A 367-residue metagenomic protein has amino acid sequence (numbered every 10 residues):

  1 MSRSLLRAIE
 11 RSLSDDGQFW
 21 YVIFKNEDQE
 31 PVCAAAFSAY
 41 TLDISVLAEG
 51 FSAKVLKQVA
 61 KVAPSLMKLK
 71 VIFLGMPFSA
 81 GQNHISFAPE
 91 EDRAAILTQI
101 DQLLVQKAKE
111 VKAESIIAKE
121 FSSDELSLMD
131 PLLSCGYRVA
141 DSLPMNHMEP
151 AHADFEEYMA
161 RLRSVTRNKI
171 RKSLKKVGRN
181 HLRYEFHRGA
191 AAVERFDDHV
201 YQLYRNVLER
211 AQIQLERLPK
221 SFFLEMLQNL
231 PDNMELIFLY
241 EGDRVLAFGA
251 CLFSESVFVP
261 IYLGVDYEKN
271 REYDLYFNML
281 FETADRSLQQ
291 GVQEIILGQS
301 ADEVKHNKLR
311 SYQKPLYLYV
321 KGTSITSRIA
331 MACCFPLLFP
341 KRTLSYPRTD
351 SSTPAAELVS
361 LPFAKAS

Functional and structural regions predicted by a protein language model:
M1-V55, V105-K109, E114-R271, A356-S367: A conserved beta-strand-loop-helix scaffold within acyl/acetyltransferase catalytic domains
Y40-S86: Conserved acyl-donor/pantetheine-binding loop and adjacent beta-alpha core of acyl/acetyltransferases and related
V55, P64, D92-Q106, N270-D285: Conserved acetyl-CoA-binding loop-helix of GNAT-fold acetyltransferases
G81-R93, L263-Y273: A short, internal acetyl-CoA/4′-phosphopantetheine-binding micro-motif in the GNAT/acyltransferase core
I85-K119: A conserved hydrophobic secondary-structure block that centers on an alpha-helix together with its immediately flanking
V111-E120, S287-G298: Conserved GNAT acetyl-CoA-binding A-motif
N180, Q202, L208-A211, E282 (+2 more regions): C-terminal catalytic domain of photolyase/cryptochrome flavoproteins, centering on the FAD-binding pocket
R217-S221, L252-Y267, L275-M279, G298-V304 (+2 more regions): Active/binding-pocket-proximal capping segment
